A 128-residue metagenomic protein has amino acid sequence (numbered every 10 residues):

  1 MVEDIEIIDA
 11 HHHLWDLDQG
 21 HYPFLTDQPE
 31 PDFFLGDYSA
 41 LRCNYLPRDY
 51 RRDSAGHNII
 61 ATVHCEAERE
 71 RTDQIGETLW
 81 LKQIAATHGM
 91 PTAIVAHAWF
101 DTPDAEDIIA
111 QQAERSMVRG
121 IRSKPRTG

Functional and structural regions predicted by a protein language model:
M1-G128: Helix-coil boundary/capping segments in enzymes
